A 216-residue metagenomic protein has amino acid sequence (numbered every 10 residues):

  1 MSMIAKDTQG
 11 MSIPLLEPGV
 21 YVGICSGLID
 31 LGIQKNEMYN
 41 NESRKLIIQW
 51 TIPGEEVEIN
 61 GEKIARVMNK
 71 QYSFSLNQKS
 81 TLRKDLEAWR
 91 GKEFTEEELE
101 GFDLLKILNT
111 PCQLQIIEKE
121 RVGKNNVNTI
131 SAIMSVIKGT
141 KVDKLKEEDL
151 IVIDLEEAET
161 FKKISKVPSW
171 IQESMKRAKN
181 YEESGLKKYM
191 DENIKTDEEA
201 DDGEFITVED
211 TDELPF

Functional and structural regions predicted by a protein language model:
M1-F216: Short beta-rich binding modules
